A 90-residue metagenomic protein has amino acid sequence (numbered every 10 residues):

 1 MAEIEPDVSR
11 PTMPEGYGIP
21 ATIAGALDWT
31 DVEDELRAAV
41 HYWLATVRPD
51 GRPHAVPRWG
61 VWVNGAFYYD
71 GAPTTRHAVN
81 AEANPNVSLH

Functional and structural regions predicted by a protein language model:
M1-H90: Binding-site signature for planar aromatic cofactors or substrates
